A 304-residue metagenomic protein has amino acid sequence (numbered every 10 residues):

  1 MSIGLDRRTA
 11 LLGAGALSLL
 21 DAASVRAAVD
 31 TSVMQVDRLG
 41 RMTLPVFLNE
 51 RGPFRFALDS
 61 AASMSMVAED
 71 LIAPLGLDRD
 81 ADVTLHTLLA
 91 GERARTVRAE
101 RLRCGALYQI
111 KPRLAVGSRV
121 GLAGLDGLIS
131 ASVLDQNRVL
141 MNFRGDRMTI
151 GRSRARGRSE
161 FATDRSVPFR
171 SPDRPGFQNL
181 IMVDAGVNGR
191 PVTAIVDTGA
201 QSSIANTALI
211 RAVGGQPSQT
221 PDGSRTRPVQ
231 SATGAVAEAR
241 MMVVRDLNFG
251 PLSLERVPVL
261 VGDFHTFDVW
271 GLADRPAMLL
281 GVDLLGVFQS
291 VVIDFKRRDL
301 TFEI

Functional and structural regions predicted by a protein language model:
S2-G4, T9-I304: Pepsin/retropepsin-fold aspartyl endopeptidases
